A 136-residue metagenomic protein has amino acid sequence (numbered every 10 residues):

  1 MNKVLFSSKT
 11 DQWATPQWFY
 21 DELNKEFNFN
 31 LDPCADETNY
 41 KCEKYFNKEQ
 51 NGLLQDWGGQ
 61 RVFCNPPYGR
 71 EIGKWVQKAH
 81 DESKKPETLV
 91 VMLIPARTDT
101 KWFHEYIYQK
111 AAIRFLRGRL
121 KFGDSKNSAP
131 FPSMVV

Functional and structural regions predicted by a protein language model:
M1-V136: Class I S-adenosyl-L-methionine-dependent methyltransferase catalytic core
